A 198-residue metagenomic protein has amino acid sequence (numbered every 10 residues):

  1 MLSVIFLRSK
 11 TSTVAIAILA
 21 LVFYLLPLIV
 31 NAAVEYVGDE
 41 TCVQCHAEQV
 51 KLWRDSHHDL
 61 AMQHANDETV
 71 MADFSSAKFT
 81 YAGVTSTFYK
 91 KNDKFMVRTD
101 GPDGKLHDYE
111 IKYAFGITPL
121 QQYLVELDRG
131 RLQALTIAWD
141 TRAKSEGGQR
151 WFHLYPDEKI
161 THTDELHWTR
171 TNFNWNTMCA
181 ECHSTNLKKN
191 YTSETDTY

Functional and structural regions predicted by a protein language model:
M1-S9: N-terminal secretory signal peptides that target proteins for export/translocation
L2, Y24, A32-V34, C182-H183 (+1 more regions): Low-complexity, Gly/Pro
A15-L28: Bacterial N-terminal signal peptides
A32-Q44, L52-T69, E165-N176, T192-Y198: Flexible gly/pro/ser-rich segments immediately N-terminal to CXXCH heme-c attachment motifs in exported/periplasmic
E48-Q49, T185: Cys/His-rich metal-chelating microdomains
T69-K90: Short Fe-S-cluster ligation motifs
K91-Y198: Extended surface/linker regions that mediate inter-domain or inter-protein docking in multi-component redox
